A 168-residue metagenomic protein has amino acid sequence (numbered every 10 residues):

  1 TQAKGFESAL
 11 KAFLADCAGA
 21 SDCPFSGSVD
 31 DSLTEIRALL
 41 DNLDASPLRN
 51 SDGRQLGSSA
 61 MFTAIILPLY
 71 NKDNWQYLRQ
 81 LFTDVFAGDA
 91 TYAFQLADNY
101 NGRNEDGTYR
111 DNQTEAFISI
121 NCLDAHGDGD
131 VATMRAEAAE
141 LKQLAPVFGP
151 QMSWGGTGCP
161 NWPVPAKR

Functional and structural regions predicted by a protein language model:
T1-D22: Serine-hydrolase-like catalytic core of hydrolytic proteins
K4-G5, G27, D52-G53: Alpha-helix capping and helix-loop boundary segments enriched in small/acidic/polar residues
G19-P24, S46-N50: Surface-exposed helix-capping loop/turn segments at secondary-structure junctions
C23-T34: Long, charged, mostly alpha-helical binding arms that flank functional sites
S32-R168: Alpha/beta-hydrolase fold active-site neighborhood
